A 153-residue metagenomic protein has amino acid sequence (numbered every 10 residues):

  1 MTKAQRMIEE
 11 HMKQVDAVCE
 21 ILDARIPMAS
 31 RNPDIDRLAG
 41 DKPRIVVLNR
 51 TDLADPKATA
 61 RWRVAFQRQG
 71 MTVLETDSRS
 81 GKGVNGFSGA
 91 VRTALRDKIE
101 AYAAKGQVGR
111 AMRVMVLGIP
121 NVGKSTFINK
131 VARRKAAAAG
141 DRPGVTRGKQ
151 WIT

Functional and structural regions predicted by a protein language model:
M1-D41: N-terminal accessory targeting/assembly segments
M1-Q5, G106-G109, A132-T153: Switch I (effector-binding) loop of TRAFAC-class P-loop GTPase G-domains
H11, R25, L38, Q69 (+4 more regions): Conserved, well-folded catalytic cores of nucleic-acid-processing and energy-transducing macromolecular machines
K13-V15, G40-K42, R110-A111, T146-G148: Short loop/turn elements that form and flank the Walker-type P-loop nucleotide-binding site in RecA-like NTPase cores
D23, F66, F127: Residue-level signature of catalytic and energy-coupling elements of molecular machines, predominantly ATP/GTP-dependent
D23, N49, G144: Active-site glycine-centered loops adjacent to acidic/histidine catalytic or metal-binding residues that shape
P43-I45, T51-G118: Canonical P-loop GTPase G-domain recognition
R113-R133, A137: Glycine-rich phosphate-binding P-loop
